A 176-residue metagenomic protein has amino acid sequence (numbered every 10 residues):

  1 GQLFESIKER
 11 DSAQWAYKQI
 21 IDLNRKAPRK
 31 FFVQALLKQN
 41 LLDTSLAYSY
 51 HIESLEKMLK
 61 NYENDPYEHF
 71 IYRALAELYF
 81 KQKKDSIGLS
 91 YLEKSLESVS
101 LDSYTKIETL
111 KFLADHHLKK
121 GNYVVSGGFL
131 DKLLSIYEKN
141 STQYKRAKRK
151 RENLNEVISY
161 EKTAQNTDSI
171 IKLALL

Functional and structural regions predicted by a protein language model:
G1-L176: Acidic, polar-rich low-complexity tracts and alpha-helical solenoid repeat scaffolds
